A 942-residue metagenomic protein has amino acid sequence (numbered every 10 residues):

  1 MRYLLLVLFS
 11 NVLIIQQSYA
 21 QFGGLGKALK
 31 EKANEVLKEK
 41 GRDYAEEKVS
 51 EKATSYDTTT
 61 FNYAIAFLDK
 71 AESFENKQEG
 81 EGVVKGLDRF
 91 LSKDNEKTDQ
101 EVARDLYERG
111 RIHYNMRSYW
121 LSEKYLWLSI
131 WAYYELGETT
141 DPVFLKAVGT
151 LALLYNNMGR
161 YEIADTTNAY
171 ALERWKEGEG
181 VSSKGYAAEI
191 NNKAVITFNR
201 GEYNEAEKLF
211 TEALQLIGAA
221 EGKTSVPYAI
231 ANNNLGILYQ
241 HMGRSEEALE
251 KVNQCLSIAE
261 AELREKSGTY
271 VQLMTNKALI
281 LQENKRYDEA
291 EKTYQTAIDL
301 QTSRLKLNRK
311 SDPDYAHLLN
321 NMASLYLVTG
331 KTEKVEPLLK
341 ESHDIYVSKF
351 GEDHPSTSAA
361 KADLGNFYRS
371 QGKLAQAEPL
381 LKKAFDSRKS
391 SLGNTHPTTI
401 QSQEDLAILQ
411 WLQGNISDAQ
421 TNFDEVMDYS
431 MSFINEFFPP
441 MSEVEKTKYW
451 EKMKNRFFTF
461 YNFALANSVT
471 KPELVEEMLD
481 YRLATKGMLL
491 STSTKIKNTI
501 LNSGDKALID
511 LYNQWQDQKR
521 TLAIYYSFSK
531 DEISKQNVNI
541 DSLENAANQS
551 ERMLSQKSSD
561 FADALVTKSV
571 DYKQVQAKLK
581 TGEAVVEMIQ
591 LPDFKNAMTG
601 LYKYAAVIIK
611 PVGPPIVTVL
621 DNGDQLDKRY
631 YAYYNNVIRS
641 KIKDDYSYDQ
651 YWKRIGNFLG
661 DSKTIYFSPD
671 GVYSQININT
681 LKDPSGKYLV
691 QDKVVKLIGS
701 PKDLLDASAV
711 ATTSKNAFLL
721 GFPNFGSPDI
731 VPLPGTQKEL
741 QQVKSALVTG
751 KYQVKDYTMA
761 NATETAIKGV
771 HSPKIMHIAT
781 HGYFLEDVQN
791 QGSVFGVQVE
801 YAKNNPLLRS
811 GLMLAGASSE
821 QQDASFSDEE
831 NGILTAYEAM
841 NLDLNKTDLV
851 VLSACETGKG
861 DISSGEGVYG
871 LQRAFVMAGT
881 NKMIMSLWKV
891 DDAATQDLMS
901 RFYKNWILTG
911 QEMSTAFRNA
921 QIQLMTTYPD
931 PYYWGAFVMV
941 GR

Functional and structural regions predicted by a protein language model:
M1-L25, M813: Bacterial Sec-dependent N-terminal signal peptides
K38-R104, E108: N-terminal leader/linker segments that initiate helical-solenoid repeat arrays
D69-E75, R104-N115, P142-N157, K184-N199 (+6 more regions): Conserved alpha-helical positions within TPR/SEL1-like repeat arrays
K77-G80, Y119, Y161, Y203 (+6 more regions): TPR-repeat structural position
D88-S92, I130-Y134, L172-E177, L214-A219 (+5 more regions): Amphipathic alpha-helical segments of tetratricopeptide repeats
D288, Q295, D299, R304 (+7 more regions): Alpha-helical solenoid repeat scaffolds used for protein-protein interaction
K486-G487, N545, Q549-R942: Catalytic cores of enzymes
